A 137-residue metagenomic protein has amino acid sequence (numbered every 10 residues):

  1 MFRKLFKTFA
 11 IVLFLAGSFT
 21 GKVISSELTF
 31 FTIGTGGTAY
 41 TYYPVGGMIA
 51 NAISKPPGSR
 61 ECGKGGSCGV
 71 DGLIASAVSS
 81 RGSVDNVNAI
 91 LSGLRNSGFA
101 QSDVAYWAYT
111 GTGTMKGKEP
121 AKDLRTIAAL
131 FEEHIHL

Functional and structural regions predicted by a protein language model:
M1-A10: Bacterial N-terminal signal peptides that target proteins for export
A10-F19: Sec-dependent N-terminal signal peptides of Gram-positive bacterial secreted proteins and lipoproteins
F19-S25: Sec/Tat signal peptide C-region and signal peptidase I cleavage site
S26-L137: Short, glycine-/small- and polar/acidic-enriched structural segments that line small-molecule recognition paths
